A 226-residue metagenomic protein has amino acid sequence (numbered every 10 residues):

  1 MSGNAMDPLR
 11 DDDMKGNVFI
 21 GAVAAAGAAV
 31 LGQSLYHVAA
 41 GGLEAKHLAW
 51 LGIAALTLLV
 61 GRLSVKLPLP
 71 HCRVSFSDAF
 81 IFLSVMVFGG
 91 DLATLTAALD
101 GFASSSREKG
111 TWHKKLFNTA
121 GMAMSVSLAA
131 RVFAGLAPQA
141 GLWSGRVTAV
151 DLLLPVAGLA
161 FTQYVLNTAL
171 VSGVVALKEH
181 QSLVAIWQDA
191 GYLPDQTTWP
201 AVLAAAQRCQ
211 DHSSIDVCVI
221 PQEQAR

Functional and structural regions predicted by a protein language model:
S2-Q196, A201-R208: Short helix-perturbing small/polar motifs within transmembrane alpha-helices
V202-R226: N-terminal low-complexity segments that are often proline-rich with Ser/Thr-Pro
